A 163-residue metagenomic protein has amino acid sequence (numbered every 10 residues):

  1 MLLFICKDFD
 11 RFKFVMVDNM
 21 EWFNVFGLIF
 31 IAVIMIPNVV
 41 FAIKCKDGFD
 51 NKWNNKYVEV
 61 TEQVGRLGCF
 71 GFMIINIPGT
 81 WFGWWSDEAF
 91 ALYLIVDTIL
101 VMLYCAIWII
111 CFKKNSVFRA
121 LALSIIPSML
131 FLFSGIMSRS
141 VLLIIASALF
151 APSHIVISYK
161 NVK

Functional and structural regions predicted by a protein language model:
M1-V17: N-terminal amphipathic/basic-hydrophobic helices that include classical n-h-c signal peptides and signal-anchor
F12-F26, I75-A91, F133-I144: Helix-coil boundary and interhelical linker segments in multi-pass alpha-helical membrane proteins
N19-V40: N-terminal signal-anchor transmembrane alpha helix
V39-Y57: Membrane-interface helix-loop junction between the first two transmembrane segments
I43-D47, G79-W81, A106-K114: Juxtamembrane "helix-exit" motif on the non-cytosolic side of transmembrane helices
K52-A91: Membrane-helix boundary elements
T80-Y93, L123-L132, P152-K163: Alpha-helical membrane-embedding segments and immediately adjacent membrane-interface amphipathic helices
V96-W108, S116-R139, A146-H154: Hydrophobic alpha-helical membrane segments
